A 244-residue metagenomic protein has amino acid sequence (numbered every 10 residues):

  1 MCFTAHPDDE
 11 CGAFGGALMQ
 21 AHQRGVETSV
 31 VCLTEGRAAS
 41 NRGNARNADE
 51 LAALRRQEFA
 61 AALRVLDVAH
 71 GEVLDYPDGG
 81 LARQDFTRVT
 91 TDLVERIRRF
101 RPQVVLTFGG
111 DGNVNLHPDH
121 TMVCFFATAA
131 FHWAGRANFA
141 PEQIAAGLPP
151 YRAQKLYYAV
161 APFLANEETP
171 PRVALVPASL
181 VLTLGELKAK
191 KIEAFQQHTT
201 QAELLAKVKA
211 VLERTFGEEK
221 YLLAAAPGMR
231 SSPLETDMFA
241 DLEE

Functional and structural regions predicted by a protein language model:
M1, G79, R83-E244: Metal-dependent de-N-acetylase/amidase catalytic core
M1-F100, R136: Active-site rim/loop-helix segments in enzyme catalytic domains that contact anionic ligands
